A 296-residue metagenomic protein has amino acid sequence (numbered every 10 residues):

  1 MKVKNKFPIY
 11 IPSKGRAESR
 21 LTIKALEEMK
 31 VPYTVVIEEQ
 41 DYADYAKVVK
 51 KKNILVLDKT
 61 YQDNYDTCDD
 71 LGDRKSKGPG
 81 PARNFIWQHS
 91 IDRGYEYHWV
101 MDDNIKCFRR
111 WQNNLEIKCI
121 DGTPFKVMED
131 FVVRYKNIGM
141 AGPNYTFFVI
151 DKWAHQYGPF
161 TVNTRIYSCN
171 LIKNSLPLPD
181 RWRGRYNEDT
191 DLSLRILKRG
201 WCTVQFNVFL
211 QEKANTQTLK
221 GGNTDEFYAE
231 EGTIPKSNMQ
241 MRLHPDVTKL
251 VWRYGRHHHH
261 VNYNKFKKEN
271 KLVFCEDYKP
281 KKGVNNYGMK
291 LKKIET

Functional and structural regions predicted by a protein language model:
K2-P8, G15-E18, P32, G184-Y186 (+1 more regions): C-terminal catalytic/acceptor-binding lobe
K6-I9, V31-V35, K52-L55, N137-A141 (+1 more regions): Hydrophobic beta-strand segments of well-ordered beta-sheets in folded domains
P8-V31, I37-K47: Short, well-formed alpha-helical segments that are part of the catalytic scaffolds of diverse glycosyltransferases
R16, Q62, N104-K106, T146-V149 (+2 more regions): Short, solvent-exposed loop/turn segments at secondary-structure junctions
R20-I23, Y45-K47, R109-Q112, D151-G158 (+1 more regions): A short acidic (Asp/Glu
V35, Y97-M101, G139-N144, T203-N207 (+1 more regions): A structural signal for short, well-ordered beta-strand segments and their strand-loop junctions that often border
E39-Y97, M101, K106-I117: Active-site-proximal specificity loops/subdomain of glycosyltransferases
C107-D191, K198: Conserved catalytic core of nucleotide-sugar-dependent glycosyltransferases
